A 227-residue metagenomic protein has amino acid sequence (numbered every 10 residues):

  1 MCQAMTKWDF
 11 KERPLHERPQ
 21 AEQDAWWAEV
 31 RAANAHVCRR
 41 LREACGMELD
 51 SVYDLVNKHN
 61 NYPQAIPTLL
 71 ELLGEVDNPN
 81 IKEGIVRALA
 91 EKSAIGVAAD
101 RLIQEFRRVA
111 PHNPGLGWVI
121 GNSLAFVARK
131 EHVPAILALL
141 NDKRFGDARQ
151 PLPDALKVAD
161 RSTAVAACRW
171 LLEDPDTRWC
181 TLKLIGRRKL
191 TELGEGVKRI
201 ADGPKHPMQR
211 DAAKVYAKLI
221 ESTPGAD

Functional and structural regions predicted by a protein language model:
M1-T6: Non-catalytic, polymerase-adjacent accessory regions of viral genome-replication enzymes
F10-A28, R39-Y62, E71-E75, N80-I95 (+7 more regions): Structural detector for internal amphipathic alpha-helices that build alpha-solenoid repeat scaffolds
N34, Y62-I66, I95, A99 (+3 more regions): Core helices of alpha-solenoid repeat scaffolds
V37, T68-E71, D100-F106, A135-L140 (+2 more regions): Buried hydrophobic core positions in alpha-solenoid tandem helical repeats
E105-F106, D202-K205, A217-L219: Short, intrinsically disordered/low-complexity patches at protein termini and at juxtamembrane boundaries
A110-P111: Ankyrin repeat arrays, specifically the small/polar loop and inter-repeat linker segments at the C-terminal end of each
D174, K198-K205: TPR/TPR-like (Sel1-like) alpha-helical repeat modules
